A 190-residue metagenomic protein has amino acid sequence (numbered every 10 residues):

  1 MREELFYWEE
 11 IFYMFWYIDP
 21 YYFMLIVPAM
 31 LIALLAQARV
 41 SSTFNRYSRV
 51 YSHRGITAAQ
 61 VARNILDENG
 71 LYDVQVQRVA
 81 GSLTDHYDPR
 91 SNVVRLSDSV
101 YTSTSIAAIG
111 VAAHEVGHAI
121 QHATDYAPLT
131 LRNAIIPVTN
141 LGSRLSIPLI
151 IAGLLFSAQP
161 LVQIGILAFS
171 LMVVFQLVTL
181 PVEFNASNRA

Functional and structural regions predicted by a protein language model:
R2, F6-P20, Q37-N140, V174-A190: Polar-ligand-bearing catalytic/cofactor-coordination segments of membrane-embedded or membrane-tethered inner-membrane
M14-Y22, L154-I164: Helix-coil boundary and interhelical linker segments in multi-pass alpha-helical membrane proteins
Y21-R39: N-terminal, Lys/Arg- and Ser/Thr-rich interaction peptides
A29-L35, G153, A168-L180: Alpha-helical transmembrane segments of multi-pass membrane proteins
Q121, S157, F169: Short, electropositive, low-hydrophobicity segments enriched in small/polar residues
I136-Q159: Post-HExxH zinc-binding segment in Zn-dependent metallohydrolases
I147, I166-F169: Residues within membrane-spanning alpha-helices of integral membrane proteins, especially the hydrophobic core/packing
L161-L167, P181, R189: Alpha-helical membrane association modules
